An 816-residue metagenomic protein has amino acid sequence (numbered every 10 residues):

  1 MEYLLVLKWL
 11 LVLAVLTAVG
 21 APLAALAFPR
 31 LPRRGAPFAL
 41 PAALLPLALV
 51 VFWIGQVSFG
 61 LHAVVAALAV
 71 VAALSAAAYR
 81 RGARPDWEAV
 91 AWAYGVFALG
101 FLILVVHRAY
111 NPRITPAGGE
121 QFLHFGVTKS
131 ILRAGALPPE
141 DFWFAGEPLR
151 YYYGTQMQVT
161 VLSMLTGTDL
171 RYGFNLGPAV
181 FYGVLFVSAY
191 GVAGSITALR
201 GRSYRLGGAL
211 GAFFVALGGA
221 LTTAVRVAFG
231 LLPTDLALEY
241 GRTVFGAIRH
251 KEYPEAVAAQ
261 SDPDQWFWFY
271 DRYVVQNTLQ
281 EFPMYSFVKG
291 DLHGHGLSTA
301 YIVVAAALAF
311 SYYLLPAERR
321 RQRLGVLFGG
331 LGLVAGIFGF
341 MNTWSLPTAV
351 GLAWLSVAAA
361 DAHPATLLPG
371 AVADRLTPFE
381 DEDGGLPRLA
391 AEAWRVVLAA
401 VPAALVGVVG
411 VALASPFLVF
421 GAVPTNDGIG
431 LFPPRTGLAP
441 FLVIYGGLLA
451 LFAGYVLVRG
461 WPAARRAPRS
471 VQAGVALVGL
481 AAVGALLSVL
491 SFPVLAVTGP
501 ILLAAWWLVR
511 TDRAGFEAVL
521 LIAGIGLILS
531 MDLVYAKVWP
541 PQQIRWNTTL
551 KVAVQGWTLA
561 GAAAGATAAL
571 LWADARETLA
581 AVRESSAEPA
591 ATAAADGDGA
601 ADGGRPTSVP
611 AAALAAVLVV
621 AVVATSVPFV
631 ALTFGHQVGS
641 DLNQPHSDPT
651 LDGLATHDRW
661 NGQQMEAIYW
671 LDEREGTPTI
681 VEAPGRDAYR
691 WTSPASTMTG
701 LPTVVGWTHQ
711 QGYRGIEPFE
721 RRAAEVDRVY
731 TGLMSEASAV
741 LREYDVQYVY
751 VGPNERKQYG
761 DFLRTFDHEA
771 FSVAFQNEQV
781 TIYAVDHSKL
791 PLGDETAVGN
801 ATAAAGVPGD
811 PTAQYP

Functional and structural regions predicted by a protein language model:
M1-V6, V90, G100-V303, A309 (+4 more regions): Active-site lumenal/periplasmic loops and adjacent helix-entry segments of GT-C-fold, multi-pass membrane
M1-V90, V411-V509, V519-M531, Y535 (+2 more regions): Membrane-embedded, hydrophobic transmembrane alpha-helices
A24-P37, A78-P85, I196-R202, S311-G325 (+5 more regions): Membrane-interface junctions at the ends of membrane-embedded or membrane-associated helices
P32, S58-Y110, G194-T197, G201-F213 (+3 more regions): Start-transfer (signal-anchor) and selected internal transmembrane alpha helices of multi-pass inner/ER membrane
A179-Y182, A349, Q543-A573: Hydrophobic/aromatic-rich transmembrane helices and adjacent perimembrane loops
F213, A220-L221, A228-Y253, S585-A613 (+2 more regions): Extracytoplasmic
S286-F287, F328-M341, A481-L487: Membrane-interface alpha helices of multi-pass inner-membrane proteins
Y301, S345-A359, A496-V497: Transmembrane-embedded, aromatic-rich helix segments that form part of the hydrophobic channel/pocket engaging
